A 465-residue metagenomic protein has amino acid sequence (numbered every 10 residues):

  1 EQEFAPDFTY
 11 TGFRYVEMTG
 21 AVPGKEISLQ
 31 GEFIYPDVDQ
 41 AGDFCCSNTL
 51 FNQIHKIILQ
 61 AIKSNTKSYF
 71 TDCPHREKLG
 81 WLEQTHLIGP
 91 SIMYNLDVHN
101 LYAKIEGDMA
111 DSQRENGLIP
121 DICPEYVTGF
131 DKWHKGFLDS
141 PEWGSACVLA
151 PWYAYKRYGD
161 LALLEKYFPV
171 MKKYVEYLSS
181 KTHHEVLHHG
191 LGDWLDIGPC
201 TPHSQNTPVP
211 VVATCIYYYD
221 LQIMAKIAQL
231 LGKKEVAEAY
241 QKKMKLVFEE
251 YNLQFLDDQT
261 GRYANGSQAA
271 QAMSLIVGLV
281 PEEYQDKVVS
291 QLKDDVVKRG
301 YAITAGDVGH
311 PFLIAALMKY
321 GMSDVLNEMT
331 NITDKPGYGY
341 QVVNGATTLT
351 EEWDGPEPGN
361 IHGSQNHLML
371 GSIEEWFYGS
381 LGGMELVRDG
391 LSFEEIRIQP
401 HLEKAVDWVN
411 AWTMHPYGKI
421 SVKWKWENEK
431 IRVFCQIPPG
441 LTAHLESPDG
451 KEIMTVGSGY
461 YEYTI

Functional and structural regions predicted by a protein language model:
E1-R76, Q84, N100-A103, N116 (+5 more regions): Extracellular/oxidizing-compartment recognition motifs
F8, T19, E83-Q113, V148-L164 (+3 more regions): Alpha-helical support elements that line or immediately flank enzyme active sites and cofactor-binding pockets
T9, F51, W81, V98 (+14 more regions): Active-site-proximal structural scaffolding
N52-H55, L59, H99-A110, V148 (+6 more regions): Hydrophobic core segments within long, regular secondary-structure runs in both alpha- and beta-rich folds
K67-Y69, C73, L118-C147, K156 (+1 more regions): The feature captures the catalytic groove of carbohydrate-active enzymes
K242, D324-I465: Non-catalytic C-terminal accessory modules of carbohydrate-active enzymes
K298-G337, N344: Repeat-solenoid scaffold signature
